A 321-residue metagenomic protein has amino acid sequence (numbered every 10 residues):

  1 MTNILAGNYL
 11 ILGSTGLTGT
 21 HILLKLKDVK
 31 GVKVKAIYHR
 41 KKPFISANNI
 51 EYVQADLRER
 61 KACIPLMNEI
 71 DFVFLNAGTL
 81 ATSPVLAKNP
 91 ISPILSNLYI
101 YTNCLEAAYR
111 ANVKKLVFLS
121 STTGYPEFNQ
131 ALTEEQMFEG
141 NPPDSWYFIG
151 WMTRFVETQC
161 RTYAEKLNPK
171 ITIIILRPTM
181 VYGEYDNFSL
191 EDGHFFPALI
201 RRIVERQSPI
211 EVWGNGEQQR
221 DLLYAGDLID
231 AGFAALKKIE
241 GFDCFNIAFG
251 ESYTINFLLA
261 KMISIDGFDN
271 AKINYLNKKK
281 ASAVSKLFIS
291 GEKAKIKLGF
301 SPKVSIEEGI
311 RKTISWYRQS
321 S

Functional and structural regions predicted by a protein language model:
N8-V29: N-terminal Rossmann NAD(P)H-binding glycine-rich loop of SDR-like oxidoreductase domains
L12, I37, N76-A77, L116-T122 (+1 more regions): SDR active-site strand-loop-helix element
I37-K41, L57: N-terminal Rossmann-fold cofactor-binding loop
Q54-N97, R110: NAD(P)H-binding glycine-rich loop region in Rossmannoid oxidoreductase-like domains and their noncatalytic homologs
K88, S92-N103, Y147, W151-R154: Glycine-rich NAD(P)-binding loop of the Rossmann-fold in SDR/ketoreductase-type enzymes
T102-F148, K166, I171-I174: Conserved Rossmann-fold NAD(P)-dependent oxidoreductase catalytic core, especially the SDR/UDP-sugar
F128-A131, E135, I149, T158-D221 (+3 more regions): NAD(P)-dependent short-chain dehydrogenase/reductase
E205-S321: C-terminal substrate-binding subdomain of Rossmann-fold SDR/epimerase-dehydratase oxidoreductases
